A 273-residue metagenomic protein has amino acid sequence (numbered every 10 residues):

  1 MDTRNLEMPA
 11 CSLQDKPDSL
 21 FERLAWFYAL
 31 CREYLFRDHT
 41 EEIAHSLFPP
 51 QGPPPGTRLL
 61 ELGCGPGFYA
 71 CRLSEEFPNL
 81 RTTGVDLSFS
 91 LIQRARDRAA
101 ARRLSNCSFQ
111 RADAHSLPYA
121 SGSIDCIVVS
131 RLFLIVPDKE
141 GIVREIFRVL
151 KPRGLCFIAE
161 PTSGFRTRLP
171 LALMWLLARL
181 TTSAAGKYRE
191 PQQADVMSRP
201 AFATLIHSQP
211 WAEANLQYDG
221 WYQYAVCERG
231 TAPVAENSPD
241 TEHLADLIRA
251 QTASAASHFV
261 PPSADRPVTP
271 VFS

Functional and structural regions predicted by a protein language model:
D2-P53, F68-R72, T181, G220: Conserved class I S-adenosyl-L-methionine
R58, G154-L155: Short glycine-centered segments of the SAM/dcSAM-binding site in methyltransferase folds
L60, P66-S116: Class I SAM-dependent methyltransferase SAM/SAH-binding core
H115-C126: A short acidic, Gly/Pro-enriched loop at the edge of an enzyme's catalytic core that lines a small-molecule cofactor
C126-D138: A short SAM/SAH-binding and catalytic strip from SAM-dependent methyltransferases
E140-P152: A short glycine-rich, Lys/Arg-flanked "PGG" loop and its adjoining helix->strand segment in the class I
A159-Q223: C-terminal alpha-helical "lid/dimerization" subdomain adjacent to the S-adenosyl-L-methionine
Q209-A253, F259-P262, P270-F272: Core SAM-dependent methyltransferase catalytic element
